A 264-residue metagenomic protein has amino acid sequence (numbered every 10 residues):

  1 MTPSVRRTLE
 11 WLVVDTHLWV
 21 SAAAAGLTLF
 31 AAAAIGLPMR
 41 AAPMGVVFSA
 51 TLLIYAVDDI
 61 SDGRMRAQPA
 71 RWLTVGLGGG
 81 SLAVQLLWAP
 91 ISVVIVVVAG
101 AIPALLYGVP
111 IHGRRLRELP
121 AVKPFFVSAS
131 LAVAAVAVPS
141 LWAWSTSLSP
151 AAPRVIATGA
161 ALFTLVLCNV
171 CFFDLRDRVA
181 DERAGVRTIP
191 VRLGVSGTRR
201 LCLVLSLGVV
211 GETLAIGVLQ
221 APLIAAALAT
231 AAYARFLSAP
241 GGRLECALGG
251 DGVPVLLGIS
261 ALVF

Functional and structural regions predicted by a protein language model:
R6-R7, I54-M65, L105-R117, K123 (+2 more regions): C-terminal ends of transmembrane helices
A22-L27, W72-A83, P124-S140, P190-T198 (+1 more regions): Small-residue-rich segments of transmembrane alpha-helices in multi-pass membrane proteins, especially helix faces
A25, V46-D59, G80, A101-V109 (+1 more regions): Central hydrophobic cores of alpha-helical transmembrane segments in multi-pass inner-membrane proteins across all
G26-G45, L82-V96, A135-A160, G211-Q220 (+1 more regions): Helix-coil boundary and interhelical linker segments in multi-pass alpha-helical membrane proteins
T51-G79, V166-L207: Solvent-exposed interhelical
M65-P69, L223-F264: Extended hydrophobic alpha-helices typical of membrane-associated regions
Q68-A143, Y233-S238: Intramembrane alpha-helical segments
P120, P124-R178: Functional transmembrane core segments of multi-pass inner-membrane proteins
